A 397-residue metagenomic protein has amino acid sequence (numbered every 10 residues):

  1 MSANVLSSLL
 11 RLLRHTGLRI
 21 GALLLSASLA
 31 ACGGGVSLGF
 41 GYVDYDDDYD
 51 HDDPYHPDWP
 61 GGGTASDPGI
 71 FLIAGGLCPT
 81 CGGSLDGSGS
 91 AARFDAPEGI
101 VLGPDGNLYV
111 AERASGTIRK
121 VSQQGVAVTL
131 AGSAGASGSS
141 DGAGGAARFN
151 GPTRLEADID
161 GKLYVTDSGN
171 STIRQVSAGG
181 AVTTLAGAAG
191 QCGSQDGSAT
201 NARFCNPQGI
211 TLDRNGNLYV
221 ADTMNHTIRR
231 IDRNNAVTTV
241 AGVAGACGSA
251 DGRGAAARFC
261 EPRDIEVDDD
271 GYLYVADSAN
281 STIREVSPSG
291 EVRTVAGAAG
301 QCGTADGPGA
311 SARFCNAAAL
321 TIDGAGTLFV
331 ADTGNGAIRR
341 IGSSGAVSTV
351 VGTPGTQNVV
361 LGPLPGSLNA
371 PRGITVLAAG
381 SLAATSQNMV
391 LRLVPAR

Functional and structural regions predicted by a protein language model:
S2-V5, L10, A22, S26-G69: Bacterial Sec-dependent N-terminal signal peptides
G62-E98, V126-T153, A181-Q208, A236-R263 (+2 more regions): Gly/Pro-rich loop segments of beta-rich domains
L102-D105, A157-D160, L212-N215, V267-D270 (+2 more regions): Residue-level detector of Asp-centered blade-edge/turn motifs that repeat once per structural unit in beta-propeller
N107-Y109, K162-Y164, N217-Y219, Y272-Y274 (+2 more regions): Conserved beta-propeller blade signature
R113, S168, T223, S278 (+2 more regions): Short loop/turn segments immediately following the C-termini of beta-strands
G116-K120, V126, S171-Q175, A181 (+7 more regions): A short loop-to-beta-strand structural motif that recurs across blades of beta-propeller domains
G151-E156, D167: A generic tandem-repeat structural signature
A370-R397: Blade-level signature of beta-propeller repeat domains, shared across WD40, Kelch, NHL, RCC1 and BNR/Asp-box propellers
